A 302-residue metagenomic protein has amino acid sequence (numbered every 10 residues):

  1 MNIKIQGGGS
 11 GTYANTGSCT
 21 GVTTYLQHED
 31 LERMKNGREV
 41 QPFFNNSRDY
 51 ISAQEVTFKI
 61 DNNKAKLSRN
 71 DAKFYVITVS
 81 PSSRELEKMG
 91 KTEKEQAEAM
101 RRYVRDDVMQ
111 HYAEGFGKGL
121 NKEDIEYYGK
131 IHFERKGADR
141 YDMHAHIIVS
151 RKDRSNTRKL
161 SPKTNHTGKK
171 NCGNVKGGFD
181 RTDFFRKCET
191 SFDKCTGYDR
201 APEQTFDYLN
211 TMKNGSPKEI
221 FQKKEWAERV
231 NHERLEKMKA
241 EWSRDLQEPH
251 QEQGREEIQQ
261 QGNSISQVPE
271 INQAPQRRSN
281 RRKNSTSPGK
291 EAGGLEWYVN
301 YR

Functional and structural regions predicted by a protein language model:
M1-R302: N-terminal nicking endonuclease/strand-transfer module with a His-rich metal-binding environment and a catalytic Tyr
